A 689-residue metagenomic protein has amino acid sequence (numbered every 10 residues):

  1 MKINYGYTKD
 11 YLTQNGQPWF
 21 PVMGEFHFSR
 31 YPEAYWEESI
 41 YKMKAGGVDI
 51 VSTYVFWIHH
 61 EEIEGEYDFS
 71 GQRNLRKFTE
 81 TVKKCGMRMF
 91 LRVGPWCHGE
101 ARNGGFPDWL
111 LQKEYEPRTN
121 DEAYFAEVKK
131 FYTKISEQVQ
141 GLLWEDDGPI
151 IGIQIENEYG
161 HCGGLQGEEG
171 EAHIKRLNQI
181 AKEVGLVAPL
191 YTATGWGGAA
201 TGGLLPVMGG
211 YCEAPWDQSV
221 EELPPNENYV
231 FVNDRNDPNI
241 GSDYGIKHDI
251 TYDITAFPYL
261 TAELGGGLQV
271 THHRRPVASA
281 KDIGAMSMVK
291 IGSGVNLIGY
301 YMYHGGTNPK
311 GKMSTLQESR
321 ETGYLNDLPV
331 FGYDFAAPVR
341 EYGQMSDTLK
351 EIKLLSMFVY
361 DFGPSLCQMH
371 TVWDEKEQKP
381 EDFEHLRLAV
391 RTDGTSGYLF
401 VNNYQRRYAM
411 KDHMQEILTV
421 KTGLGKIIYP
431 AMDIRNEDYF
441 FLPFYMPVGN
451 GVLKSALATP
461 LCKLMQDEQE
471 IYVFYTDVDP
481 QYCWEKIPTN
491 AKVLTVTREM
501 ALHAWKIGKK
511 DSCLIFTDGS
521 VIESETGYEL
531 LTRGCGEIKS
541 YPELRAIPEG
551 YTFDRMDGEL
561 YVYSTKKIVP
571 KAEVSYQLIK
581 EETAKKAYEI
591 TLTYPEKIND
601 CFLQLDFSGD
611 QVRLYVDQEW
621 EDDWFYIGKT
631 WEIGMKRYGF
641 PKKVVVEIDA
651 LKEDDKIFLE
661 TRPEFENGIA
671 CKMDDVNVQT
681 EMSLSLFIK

Functional and structural regions predicted by a protein language model:
M1-I50, E80, H248, T680: N-terminal carbohydrate-binding accessory modules
W19, E621-D622: Short hydrophobic beta-strand segments in globular cytosolic domains
W36-R102, I180-K182: Aromatic-lined substrate-binding rim segments of carbohydrate-active enzymes
L91, W96-G105, Q112-E127, I135-I291: Substrate-binding/catalytic cleft of secreted carbohydrate-active enzymes, primarily glycoside hydrolases
K113, Y124-V139, D146-I151, I155 (+10 more regions): Carbohydrate-binding surfaces of carbohydrate-active enzymes
Y588, K629-I633: Short strand-edge motifs at loop-to-beta-strand transitions and within beta-strands of extracellular beta-rich domains
Y594-D617, F625, E647: Aromatic-lined ligand-binding clefts that engage carbohydrates, nucleic acids, or primary amines
V646-D654: Short beta-strand-plus-loop segments that form exposed binding edges in beta-rich domains
